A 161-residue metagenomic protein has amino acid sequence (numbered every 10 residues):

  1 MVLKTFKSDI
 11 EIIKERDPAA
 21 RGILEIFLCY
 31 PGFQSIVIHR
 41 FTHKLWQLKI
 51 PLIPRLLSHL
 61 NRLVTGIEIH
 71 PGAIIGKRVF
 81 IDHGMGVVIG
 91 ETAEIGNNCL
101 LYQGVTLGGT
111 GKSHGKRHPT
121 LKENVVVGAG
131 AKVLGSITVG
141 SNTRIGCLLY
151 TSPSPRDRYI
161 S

Functional and structural regions predicted by a protein language model:
M1-T65: Terminal amphipathic alpha-helical/low-complexity segments used for targeting or macromolecular assembly
P18, P31, P119, P153-P155: Proline-rich low-complexity regions
G32, V37-R40, A73, V79 (+1 more regions): Solvent-exposed, flexible loop/coil residues
T65, H70-P71, G76-K77, D82-E91 (+10 more regions): Left-handed beta-helix
Y150-I160: Single conserved hydrophobic/aromatic residue that forms the stacking wall/gate of nucleotide- or nucleobase-binding
